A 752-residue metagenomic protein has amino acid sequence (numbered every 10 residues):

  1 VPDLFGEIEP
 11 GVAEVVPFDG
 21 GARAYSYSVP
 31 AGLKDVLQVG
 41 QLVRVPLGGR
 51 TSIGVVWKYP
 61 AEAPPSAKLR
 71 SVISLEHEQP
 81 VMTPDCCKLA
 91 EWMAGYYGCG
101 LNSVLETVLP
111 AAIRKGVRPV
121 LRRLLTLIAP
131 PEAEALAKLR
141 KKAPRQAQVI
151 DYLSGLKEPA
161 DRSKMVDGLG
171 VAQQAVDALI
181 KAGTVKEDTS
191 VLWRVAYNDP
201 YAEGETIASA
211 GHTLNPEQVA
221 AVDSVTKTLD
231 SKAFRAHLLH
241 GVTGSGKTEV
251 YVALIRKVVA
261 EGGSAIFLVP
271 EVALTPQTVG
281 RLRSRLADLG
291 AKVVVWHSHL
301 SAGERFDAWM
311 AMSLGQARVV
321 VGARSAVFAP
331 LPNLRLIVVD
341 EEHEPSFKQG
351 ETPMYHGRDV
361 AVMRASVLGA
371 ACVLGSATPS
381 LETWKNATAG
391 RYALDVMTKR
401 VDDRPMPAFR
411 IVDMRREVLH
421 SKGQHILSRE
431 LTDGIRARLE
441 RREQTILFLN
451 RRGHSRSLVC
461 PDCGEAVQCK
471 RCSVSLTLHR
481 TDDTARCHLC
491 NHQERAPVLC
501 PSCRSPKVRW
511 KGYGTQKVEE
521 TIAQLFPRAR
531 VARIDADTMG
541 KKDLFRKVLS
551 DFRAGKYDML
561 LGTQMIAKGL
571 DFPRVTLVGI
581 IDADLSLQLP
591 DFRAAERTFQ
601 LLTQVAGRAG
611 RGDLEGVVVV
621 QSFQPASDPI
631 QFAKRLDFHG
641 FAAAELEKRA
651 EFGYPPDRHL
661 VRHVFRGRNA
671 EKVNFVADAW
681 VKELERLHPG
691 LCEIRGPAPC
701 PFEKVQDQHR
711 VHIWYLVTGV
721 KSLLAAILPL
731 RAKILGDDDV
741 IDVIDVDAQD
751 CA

Functional and structural regions predicted by a protein language model:
V1-S376, T383, T388-R404, E440 (+5 more regions): Accessory, non-ATPase domains that flank or precede helicase/AAA+ motor cores in DNA-metabolism machines
P80, V294-A302, E344-Y355, E417-H425 (+3 more regions): Flexible beta-alpha connector loops of hexameric P-loop NTPases
E106, P110-R140, W193, R415 (+7 more regions): Accessory helical-bundle/CTD segments and flexible terminal tails appended to RecA-like ATPase motors
T248, G263-T278, I435-P461, V508-E519 (+1 more regions): Conserved strand-helix element at the start of the C-terminal RecA-like helicase core
I266, L286-L300, K470-R471, T477 (+3 more regions): Conserved RecA-like helicase motor-core motifs
A323-R324, D340-E342, R451, T563 (+1 more regions): Walker B catalytic acidic pair
M363-G375, S380-P461: Conserved interdomain linker/interface between the two RecA-like ATPase lobes of SF2 helicase motors
I426, L431-T432, L439-L525: Cys/His-rich short segments
